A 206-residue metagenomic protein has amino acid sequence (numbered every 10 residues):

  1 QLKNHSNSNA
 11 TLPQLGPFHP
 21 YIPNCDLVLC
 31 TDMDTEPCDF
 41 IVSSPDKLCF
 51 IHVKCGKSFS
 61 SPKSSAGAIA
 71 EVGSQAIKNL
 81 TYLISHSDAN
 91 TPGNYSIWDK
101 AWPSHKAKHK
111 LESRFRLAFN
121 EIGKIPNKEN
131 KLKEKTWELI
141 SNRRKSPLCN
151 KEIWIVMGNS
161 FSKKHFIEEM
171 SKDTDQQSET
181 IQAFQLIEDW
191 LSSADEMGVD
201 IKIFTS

Functional and structural regions predicted by a protein language model:
Q1-E36, V42-S206: Intrinsically disordered, low-complexity Ser/Thr/Pro/Gly-rich regulatory segments
